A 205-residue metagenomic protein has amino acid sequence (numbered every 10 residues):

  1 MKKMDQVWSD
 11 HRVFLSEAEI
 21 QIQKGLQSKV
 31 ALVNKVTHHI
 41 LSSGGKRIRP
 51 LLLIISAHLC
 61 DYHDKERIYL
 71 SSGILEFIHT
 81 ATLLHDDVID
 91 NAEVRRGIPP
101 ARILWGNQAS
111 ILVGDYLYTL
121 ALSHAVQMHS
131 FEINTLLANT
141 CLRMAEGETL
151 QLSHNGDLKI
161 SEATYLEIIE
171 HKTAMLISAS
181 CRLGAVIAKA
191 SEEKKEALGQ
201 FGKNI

Functional and structural regions predicted by a protein language model:
M1-A18, Y118: Long, acidic, intrinsically disordered low-complexity segments
F14-E17, Q23-I205: Mg2+-dependent prenyl diphosphate-binding active-site environment of isoprenoid biosynthetic enzymes
